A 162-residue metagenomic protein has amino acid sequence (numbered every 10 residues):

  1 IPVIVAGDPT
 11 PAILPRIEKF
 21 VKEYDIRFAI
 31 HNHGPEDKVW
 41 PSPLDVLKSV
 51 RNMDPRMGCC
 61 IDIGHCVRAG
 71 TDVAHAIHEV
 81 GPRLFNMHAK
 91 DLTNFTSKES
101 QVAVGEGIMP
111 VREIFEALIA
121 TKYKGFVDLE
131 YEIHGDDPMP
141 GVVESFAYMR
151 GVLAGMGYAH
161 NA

Functional and structural regions predicted by a protein language model:
I1-R27, H65, A159-H160: Structural motif corresponding to the early beta-alpha repeats
I4-V5, R27-H33, C59-I61, D128-Y131: Short beta-strands and strand-loop turn motifs
D8, H33, A89-L92: Active-site loop/turn elements of alpha/beta-hydrolase fold enzymes, especially the short glycine-/histidine-rich
P9-P11, G34-E36, E132: Conserved beta-strand edge residues that scaffold enzyme active sites
K19-H31, D45-N52: Compact, aliphatic and Gly/Pro-tolerant "microcore" segments centered on a short helix or tight beta-hairpin and their
D25, D37-W40: Active-site-proximal segments of metal-dependent phosphoesterases and phosphodiesterases across multiple
H31-D37, Q101-V102: Surface-exposed cleft-lining segments at the edges of enzyme active sites
W40-I61, V67-A162: Histidine-acidic metal/acid-base catalytic patches
